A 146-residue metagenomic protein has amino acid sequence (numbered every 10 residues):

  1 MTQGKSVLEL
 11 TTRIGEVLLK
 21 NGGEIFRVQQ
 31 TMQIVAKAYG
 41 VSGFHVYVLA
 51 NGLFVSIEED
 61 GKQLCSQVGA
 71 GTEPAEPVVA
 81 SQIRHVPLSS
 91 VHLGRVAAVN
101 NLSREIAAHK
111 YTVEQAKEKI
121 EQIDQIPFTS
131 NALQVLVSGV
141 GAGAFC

Functional and structural regions predicted by a protein language model:
M1-T112: Soluble N-terminal domains of membrane-associated systems
K117-P127: Cytosolic juxtamembrane amphipathic/interface segments immediately preceding and feeding into a transmembrane helix
Q125-C146: Core alpha-helical transmembrane segments of integral membrane proteins
